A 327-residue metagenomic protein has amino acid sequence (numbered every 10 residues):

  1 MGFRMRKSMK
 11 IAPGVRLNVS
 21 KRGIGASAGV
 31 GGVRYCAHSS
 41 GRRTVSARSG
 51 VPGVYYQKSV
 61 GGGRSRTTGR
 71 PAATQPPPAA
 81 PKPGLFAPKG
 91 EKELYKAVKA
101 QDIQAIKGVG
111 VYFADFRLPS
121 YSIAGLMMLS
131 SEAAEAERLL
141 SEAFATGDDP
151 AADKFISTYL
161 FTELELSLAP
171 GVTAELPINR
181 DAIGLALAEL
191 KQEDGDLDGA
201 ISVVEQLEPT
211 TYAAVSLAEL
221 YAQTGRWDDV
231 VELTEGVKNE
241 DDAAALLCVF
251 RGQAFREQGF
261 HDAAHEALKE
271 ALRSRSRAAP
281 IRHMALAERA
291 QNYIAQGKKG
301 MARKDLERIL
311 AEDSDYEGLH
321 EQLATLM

Functional and structural regions predicted by a protein language model:
A80-D115, P119-L129, A182-S202, A213-S216: Alpha-helical segment of the N-proximal tetratricopeptide repeat
K82-E91, A114-S120, E175-G184, L207-V215 (+3 more regions): Generic helix N-cap/helix-start motif at coil->alpha-helix transitions
D102-I103, A133-A134, L197, W227 (+2 more regions): TPR-repeat structural position
V109-D115, F144-D149, V172-L176, S202-T211 (+3 more regions): Solenoid-like repeat scaffolds
L118-S120, G147-S157, T211-A218, D242-C248 (+2 more regions): Boundary/linker segments of alpha-helical solenoid repeat arrays
G125-L126, E189, E219, Q253 (+2 more regions): Residue-level recognition of tetratricopeptide repeat
S130-S131, D194, T224, Q258 (+1 more regions): Structural motif corresponding to the intra-repeat A-B loop/turn of tetratricopeptide repeats
